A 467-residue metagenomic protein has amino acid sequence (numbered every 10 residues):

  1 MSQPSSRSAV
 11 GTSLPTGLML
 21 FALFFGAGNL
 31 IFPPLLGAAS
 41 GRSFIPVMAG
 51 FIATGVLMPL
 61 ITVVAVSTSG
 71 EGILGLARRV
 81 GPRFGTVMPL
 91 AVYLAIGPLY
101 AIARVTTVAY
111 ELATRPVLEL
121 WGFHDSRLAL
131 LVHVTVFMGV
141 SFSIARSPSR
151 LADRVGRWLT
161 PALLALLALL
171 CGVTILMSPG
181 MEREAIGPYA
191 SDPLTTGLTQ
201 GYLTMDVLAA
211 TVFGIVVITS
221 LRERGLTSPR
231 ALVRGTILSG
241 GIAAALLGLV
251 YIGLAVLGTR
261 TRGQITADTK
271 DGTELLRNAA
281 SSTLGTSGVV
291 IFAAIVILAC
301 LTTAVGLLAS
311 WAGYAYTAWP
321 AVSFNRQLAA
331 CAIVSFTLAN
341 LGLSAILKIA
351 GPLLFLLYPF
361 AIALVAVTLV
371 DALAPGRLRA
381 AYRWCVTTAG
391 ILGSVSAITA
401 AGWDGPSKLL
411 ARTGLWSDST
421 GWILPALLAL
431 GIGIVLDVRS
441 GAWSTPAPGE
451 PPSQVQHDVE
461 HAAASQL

Functional and structural regions predicted by a protein language model:
A9-L20, I45, P82-I96, L131-T135 (+3 more regions): Select transmembrane alpha-helical segments in multipass membrane proteins
P15, L20, F24, A91 (+8 more regions): Transmembrane alpha-helical segments of multi-pass small-molecule transport proteins
P15-F25, L94-P98, C171-G180, P188-L257 (+3 more regions): Hydrophobic, membrane-embedded alpha-helices of multi-pass small-molecule transporters
L35, G85-W121, C300-Y316: Hydrophobic transmembrane alpha-helices that form the core helical bundles of multi-pass secondary transporters
S67-L74, F137-L159, E223-L226, T337-I349 (+1 more regions): Membrane-water interface regions at transmembrane-helix termini and the short interhelical loops of multi-pass membrane
I144-T174, G240, A350-I362, A381-I391: Membrane-interface loop-to-helix entry segments
M177, I186, Y382-L467: A generic transmembrane alpha-helix motif of multi-pass inner-membrane proteins
A245-L275: Extracellular/periplasmic helix-exit of transmembrane alpha-helices
